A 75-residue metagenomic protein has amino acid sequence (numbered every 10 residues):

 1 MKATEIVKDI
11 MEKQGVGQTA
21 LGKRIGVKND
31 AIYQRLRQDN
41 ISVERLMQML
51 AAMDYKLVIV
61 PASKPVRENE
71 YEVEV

Functional and structural regions predicted by a protein language model:
M1-Q14: A short, Lys/Arg-rich alpha-helix, primarily the initiator
I6, G17, S42-R45: Residues that mark the N-terminal boundary/hinge immediately upstream of a DNA-recognition element
K8, Y33-Q34, M47: Key DNA-contacting residues within the recognition helix of helix-turn-helix
K13, R24, A52: Residues within the alpha-helical elements of helix-turn-helix
A20-G22: Short alpha-helical "recognition helix" segments of helix-turn-helix
G26-I41: Recognition helix of helix-turn-helix/homeodomain-like DNA-binding domains that insert into the DNA major groove
Q34, V58-V75: Short, charged recognition helix plus adjacent turn of helix-turn-helix-like nucleic-acid-binding domains
Q38-A51: Short, basic-rich loop-to-helix N-cap that marks the start of a DNA-contacting helix
